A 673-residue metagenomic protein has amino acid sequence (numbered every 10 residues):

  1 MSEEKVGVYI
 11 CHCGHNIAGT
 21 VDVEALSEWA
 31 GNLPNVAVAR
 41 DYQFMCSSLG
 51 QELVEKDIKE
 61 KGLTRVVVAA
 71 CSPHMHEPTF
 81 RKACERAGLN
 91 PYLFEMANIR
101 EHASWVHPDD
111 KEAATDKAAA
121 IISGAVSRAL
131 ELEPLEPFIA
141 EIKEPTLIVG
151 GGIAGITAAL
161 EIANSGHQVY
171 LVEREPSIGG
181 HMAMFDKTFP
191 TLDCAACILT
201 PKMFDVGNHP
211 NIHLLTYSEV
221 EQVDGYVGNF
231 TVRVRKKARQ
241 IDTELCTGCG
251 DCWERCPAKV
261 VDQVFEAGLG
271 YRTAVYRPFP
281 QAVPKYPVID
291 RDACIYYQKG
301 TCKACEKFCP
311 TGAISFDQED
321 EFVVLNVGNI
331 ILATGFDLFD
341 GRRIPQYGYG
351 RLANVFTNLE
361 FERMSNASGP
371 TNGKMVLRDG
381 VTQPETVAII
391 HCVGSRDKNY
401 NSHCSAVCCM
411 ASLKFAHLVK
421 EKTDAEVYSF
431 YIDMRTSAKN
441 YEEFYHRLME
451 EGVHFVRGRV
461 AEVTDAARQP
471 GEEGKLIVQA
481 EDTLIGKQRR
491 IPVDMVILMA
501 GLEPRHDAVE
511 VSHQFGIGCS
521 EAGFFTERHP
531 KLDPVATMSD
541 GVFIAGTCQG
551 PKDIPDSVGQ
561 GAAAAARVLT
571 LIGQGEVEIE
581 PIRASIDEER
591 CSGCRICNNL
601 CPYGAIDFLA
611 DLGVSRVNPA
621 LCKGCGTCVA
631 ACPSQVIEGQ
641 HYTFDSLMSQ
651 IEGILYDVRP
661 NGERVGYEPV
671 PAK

Functional and structural regions predicted by a protein language model:
M1-K673: Residues forming the flavin
